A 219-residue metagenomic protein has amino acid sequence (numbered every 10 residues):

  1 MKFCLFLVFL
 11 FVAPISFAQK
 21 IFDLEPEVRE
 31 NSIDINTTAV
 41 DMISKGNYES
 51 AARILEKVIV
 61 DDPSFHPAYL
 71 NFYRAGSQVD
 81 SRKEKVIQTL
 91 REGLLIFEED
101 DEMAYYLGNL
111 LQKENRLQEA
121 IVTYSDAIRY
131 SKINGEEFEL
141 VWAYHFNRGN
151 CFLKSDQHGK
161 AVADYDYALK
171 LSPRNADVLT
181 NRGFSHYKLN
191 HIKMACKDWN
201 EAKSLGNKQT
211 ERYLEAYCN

Functional and structural regions predicted by a protein language model:
Q19-N31, K188, I192-N219: Terminal, low-structured helical/coil segments at or just beyond the last alpha-helical repeat
I21-P26, E92-I96, I128-V141: Flexible helix-coil transition and linker loops at the boundaries of alpha-helical arrays
N36, I43, S77-Q78, Q112 (+3 more regions): Position-specific recognition of the canonical hydrophobic site in helix A of tetratricopeptide repeat
A68, M103, E137, Y144 (+2 more regions): TPR alpha-solenoid repeat register
N71-R74, Y106, L140, N147 (+2 more regions): Canonical tetratricopeptide repeat
